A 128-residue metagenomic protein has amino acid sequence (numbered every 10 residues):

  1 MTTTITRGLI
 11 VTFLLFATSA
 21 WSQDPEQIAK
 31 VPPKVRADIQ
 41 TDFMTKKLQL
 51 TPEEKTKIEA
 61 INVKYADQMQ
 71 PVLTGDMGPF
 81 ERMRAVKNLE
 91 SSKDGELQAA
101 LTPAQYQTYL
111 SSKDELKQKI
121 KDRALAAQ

Functional and structural regions predicted by a protein language model:
M1-I10: Bacterial N-terminal signal peptides that target proteins for export
A17-T18: N-terminal signal peptide c-region/cleavage motif recognized by signal peptidases
Q23-Q128: Charge-rich (acidic/polar
